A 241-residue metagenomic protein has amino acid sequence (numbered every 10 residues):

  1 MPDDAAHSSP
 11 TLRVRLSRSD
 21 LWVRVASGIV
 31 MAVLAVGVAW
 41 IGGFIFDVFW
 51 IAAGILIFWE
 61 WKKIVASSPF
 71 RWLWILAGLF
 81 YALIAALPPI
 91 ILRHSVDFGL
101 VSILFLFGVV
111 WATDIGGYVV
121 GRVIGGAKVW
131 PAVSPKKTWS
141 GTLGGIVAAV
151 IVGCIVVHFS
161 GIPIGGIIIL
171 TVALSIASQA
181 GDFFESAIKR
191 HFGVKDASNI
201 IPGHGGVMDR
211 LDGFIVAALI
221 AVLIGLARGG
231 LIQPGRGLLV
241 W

Functional and structural regions predicted by a protein language model:
P2-A177, V240-W241: Membrane-embedded alpha-helical bundles of polytopic integral membrane proteins
R122-V123, K189-F192, I215, L219-I220: Re-entrant/interfacial helical elements at transmembrane boundaries that shape and gate the permeation pathway
G125-V129, H191-N199: Juxtamembrane helix-boundary/capping and inter-helix hinge elements in multi-pass membrane proteins
S140-L143, N199-F214: Divalent-cation-assisted or electrostatically stabilized phosphate/pyrophosphate-binding catalytic cores
R210-L226: Final/C-terminal transmembrane alpha-helix of multipass membrane proteins
I224-W241: Juxtamembrane boundary at the C-terminal end of a transmembrane helix
